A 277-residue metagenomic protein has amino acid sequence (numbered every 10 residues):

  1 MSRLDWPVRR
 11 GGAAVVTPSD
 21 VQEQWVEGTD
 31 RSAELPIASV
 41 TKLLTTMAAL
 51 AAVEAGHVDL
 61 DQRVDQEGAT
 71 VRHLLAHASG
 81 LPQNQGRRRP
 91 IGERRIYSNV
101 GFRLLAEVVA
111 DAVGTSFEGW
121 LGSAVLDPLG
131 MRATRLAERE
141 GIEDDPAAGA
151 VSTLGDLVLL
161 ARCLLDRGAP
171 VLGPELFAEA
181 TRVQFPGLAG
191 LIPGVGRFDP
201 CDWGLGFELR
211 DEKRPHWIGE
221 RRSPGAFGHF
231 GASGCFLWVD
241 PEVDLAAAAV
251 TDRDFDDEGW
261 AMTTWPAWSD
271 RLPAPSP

Functional and structural regions predicted by a protein language model:
M1-P36, E93-R94, A110-T115, G122-S123 (+2 more regions): Catalytic loop of the DD-peptidase/beta-lactamase superfamily, centered on the K-T-G motif and neighboring
R9, V15, R72, R87-R88: N-terminal core-entry segment
P36-V40, L44, A52-R87, D111-E143 (+1 more regions): Active-site helix/loop module of the DD-peptidase/beta-lactamase fold, centered on the serine-lysine SxxK catalytic
S39-V40, I96-V100: Catalytic nucleophile serine of serine hydrolases, specifically the conserved "nucleophile elbow" pentapeptide
L44-T46, V100-E107, G155-L159: Well-ordered alpha-helical segments within folded domains of soluble proteins
L50-A52, L105-D111, L164: Well-ordered alpha-helical scaffold segments within catalytic/enzyme domains
L81, F102, D254-F255: Solvent-exposed loop/turn segments at secondary-structure junctions within structured extracellular/periplasmic domains
N84-R94, L105-V109: Short, contiguous, well-ordered secondary-structure segments
